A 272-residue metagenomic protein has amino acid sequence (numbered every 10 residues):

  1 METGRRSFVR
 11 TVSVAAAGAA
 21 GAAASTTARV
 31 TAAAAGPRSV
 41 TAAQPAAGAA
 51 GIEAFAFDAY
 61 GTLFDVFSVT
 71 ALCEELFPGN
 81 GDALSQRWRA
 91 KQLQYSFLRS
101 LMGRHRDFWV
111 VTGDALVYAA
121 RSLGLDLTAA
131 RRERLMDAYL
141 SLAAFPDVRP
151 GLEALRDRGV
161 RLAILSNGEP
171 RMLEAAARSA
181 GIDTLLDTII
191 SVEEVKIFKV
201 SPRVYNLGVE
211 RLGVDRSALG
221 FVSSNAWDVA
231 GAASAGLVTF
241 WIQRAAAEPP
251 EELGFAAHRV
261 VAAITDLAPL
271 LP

Functional and structural regions predicted by a protein language model:
M1-A16: N-terminal secretory signal peptides and thylakoid transit peptides that target proteins across membranes
T11, A46, E153, L165 (+2 more regions): Asp-based, Mg2+/Mn2+-dependent phosphohydrolase catalytic module
A24-A43: Signal peptide processing junction and immediate N-terminal pro/mature segment of secreted/exported proteins
P45-L93: Active-site neighborhood of HAD-like aspartate-dependent phosphohydrolases
A49-A50, R158-V160, L212-D215: Glycine-rich phosphate-binding loop signature in dinucleotide/nucleotide-binding domains
T70, S85, R89, W109 (+2 more regions): An amphipathic alpha-helix signature
L76, D82, S96-E133: A metal-dependent, Asp-based hydrolase signature
W109-V110, L127-I164, E174: Short, acidic loop-to-helix structural element flanking the phosphoryl-transfer center in phosphate-processing enzymes
